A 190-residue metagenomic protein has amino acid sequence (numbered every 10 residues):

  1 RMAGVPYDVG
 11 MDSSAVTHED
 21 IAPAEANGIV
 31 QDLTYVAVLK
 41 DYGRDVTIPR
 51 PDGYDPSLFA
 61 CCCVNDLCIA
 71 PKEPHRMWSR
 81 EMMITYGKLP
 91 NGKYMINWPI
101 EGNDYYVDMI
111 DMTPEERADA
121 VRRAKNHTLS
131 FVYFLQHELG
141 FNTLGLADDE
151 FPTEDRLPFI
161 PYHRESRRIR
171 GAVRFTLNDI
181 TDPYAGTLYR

Functional and structural regions predicted by a protein language model:
M2-R190: Flavin (FAD/FMN)-binding glycine-rich loop and adjacent Rossmann-like elements that form
